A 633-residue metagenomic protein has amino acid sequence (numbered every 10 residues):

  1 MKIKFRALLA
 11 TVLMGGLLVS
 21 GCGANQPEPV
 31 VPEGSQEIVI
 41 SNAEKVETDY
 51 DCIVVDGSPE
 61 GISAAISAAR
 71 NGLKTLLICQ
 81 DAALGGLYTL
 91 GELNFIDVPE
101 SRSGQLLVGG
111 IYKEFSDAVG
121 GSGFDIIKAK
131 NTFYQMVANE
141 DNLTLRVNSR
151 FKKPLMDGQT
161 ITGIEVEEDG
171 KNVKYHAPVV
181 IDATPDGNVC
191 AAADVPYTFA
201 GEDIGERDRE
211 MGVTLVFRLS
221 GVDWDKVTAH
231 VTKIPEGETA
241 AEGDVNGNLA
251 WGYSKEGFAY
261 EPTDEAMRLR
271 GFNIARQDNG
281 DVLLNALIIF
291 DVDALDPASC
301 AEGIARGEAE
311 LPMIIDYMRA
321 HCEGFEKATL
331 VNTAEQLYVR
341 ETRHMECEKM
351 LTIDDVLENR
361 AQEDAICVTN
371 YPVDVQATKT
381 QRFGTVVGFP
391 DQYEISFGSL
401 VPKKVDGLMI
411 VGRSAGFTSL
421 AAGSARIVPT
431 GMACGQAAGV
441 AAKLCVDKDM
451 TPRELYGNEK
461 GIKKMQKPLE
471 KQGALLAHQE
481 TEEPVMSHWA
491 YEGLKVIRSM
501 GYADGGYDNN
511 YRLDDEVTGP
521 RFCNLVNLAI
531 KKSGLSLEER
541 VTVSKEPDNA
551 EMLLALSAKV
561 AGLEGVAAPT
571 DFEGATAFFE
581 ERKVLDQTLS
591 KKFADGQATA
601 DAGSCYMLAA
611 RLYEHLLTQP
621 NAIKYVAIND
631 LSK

Functional and structural regions predicted by a protein language model:
M1-L9: Bacterial N-terminal signal peptides that target proteins for export
L18-G21: C-terminal motif of bacterial Sec signal peptides marking the signal peptidase cleavage site
G23-I40: Short, low-complexity, disordered segments immediately C-terminal to signal peptides in bacterial exported proteins
N25, S499-K633: Terminal recognition/anchoring or ligand-binding modules at protein termini
V39-A43, E47-D49, S67, L73-K74 (+1 more regions): Conserved N-terminal/central alpha/beta ligand/cofactor-binding core
V55-P59: Glycine-rich Rossmann-fold phosphate-binding loop(s) that bind the pyrophosphate of adenine dinucleotide cofactors
L87, N172-V173, A177-V179, G187-K463 (+1 more regions): Flavin (FAD/FMN)-binding glycine-rich loop and adjacent Rossmann-like elements that form
L155-K174: Conserved beta-strand-loop-beta-strand element in the redox core of flavoprotein oxidoreductases
